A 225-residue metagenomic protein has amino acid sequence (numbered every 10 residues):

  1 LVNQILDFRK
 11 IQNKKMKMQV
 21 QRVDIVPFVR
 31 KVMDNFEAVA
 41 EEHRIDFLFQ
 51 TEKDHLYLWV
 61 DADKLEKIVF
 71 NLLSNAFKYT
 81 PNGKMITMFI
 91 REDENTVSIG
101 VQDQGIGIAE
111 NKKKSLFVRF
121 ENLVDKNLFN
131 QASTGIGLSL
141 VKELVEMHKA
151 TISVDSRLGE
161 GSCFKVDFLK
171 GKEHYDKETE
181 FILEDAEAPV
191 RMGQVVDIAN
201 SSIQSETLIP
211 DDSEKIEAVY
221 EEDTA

Functional and structural regions predicted by a protein language model:
R9-V20: Helix-loop junction within the histidine kinase core
Q19-D24, E41, D46-L56: Conserved catalytic submotifs in the C-terminal HATPase_c
I25, G107-S115: Short helix N-cap motif at coil->helix boundaries in the Bergerat
A38, I106-G107: Glycine-rich G1-box
A76-F77: Short helix-loop "hinge" at the ATP-lid/N-box region of the Bergerat-fold HATPase_c
E121-S133: Glycine-rich ATP-lid/hinge loop adjacent to the conserved G-boxes
